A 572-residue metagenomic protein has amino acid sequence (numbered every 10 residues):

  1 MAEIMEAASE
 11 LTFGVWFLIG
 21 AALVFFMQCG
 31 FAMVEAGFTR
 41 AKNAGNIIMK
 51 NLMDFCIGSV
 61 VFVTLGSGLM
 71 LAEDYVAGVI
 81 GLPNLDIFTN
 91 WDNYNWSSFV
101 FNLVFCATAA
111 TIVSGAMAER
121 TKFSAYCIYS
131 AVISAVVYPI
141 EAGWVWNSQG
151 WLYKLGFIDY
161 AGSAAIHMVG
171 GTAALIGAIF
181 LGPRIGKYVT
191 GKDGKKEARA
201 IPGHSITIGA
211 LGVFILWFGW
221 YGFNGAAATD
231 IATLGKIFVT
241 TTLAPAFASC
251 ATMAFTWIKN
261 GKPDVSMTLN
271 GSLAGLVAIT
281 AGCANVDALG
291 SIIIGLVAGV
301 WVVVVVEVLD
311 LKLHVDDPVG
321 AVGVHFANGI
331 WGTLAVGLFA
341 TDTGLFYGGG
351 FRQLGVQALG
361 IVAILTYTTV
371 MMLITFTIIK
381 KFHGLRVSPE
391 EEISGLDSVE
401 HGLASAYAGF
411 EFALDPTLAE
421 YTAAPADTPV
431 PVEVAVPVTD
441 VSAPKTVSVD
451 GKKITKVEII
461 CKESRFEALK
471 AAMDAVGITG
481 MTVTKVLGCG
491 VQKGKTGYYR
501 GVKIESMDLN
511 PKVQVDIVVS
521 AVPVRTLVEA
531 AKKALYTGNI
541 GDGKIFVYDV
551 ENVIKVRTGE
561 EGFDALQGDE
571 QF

Functional and structural regions predicted by a protein language model:
A2-T446: Glycine- and aromatic-enriched membrane alpha-helices
V399-A406, T417-F572: Positively charged, small/polar-rich N-terminal and surface patches that mediate targeting and assembly and bind
